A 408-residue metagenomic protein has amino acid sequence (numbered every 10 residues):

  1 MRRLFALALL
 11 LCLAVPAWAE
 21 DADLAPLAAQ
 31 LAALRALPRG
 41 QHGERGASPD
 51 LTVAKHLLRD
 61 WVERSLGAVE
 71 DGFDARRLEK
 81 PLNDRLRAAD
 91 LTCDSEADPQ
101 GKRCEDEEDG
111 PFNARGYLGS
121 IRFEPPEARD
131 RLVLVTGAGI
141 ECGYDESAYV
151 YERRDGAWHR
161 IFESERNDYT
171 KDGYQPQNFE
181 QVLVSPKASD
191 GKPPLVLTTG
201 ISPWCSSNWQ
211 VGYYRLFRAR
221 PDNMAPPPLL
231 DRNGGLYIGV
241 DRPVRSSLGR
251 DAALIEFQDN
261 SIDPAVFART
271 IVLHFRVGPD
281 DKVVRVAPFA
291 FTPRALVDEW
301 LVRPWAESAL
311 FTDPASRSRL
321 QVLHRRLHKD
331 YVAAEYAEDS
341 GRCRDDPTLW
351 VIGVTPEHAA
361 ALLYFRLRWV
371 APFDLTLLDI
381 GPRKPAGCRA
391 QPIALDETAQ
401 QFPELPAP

Functional and structural regions predicted by a protein language model:
R2-L10: Sec-dependent signal peptide recognition, specifically the positively charged N-region followed immediately by
A14-P16: N-terminal signal peptide c-region/cleavage motif recognized by signal peptidases
A19-R85, W204-P408: Acidic, small-residue rich beta-repeat scaffolds with periodic aromatic anchors
E20-L132, T136-Y174, P314: Terminal domain-start segments
R115-R129, N178-K192, V244-G249: Structural signature of eukaryotic scaffold interfaces centered on beta-propeller domains
D130-G139, P193-P203, G249-D259: Short beta-strand elements that form the blades of beta-propeller/WD-repeat-like and other beta-sheet-rich scaffold
I161, N167-L195, R285, F289-T292: Surface-exposed beta-loop interaction hotspot
S164, V182-S189, T198-G200, D222-N223 (+2 more regions): Calcium-binding acidic motifs and repeat modules
